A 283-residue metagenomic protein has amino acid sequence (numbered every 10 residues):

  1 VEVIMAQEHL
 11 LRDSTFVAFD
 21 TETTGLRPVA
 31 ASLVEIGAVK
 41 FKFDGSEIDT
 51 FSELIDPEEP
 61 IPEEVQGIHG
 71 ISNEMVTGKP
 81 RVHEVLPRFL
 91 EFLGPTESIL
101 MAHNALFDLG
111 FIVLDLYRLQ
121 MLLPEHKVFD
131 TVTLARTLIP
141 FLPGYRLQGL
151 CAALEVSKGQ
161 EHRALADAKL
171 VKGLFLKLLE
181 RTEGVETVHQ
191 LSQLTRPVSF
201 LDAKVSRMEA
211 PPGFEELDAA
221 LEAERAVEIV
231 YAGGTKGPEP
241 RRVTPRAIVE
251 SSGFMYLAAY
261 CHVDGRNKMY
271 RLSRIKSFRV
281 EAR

Functional and structural regions predicted by a protein language model:
E2-E8, L174-E228: Acidic two-metal-ion nuclease catalytic site recognized across multiple nuclease folds, prominently DnaQ/RNase D-T
E2-L122, L150-E161: Conserved non-catalytic scaffold segment of RNase H-like nuclease domains
T21, H103-N104, T131, P245 (+1 more regions): Residues immediately flanking
P28-V29, F111-V113, E180, Y260 (+1 more regions): Short glycine-/acidic-enriched loop or helix-start segments at secondary-structure transitions that form or flank
T96-L116, L142-L201: Acidic, Mg2+-coordinating catalytic module of metal-dependent nucleases/exonucleases that use a two-metal-ion mechanism
V128-Y145: Short alpha-helix plus adjacent loop in nuclease-associated cores
K204-R283: Core beta-strand-centered patch of the WYL/Sm-like small regulatory domain
